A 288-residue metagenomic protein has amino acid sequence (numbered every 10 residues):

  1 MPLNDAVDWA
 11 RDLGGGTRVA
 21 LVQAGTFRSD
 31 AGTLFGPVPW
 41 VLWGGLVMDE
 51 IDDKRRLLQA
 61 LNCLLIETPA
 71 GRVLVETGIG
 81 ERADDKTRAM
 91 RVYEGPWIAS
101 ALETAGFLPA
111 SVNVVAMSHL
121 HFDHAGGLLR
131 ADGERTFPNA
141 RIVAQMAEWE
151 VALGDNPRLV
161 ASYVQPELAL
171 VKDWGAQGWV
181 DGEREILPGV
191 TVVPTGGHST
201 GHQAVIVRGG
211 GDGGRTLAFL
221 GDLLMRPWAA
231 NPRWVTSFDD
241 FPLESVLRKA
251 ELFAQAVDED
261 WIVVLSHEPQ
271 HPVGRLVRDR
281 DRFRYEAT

Functional and structural regions predicted by a protein language model:
M1-E103, S111-V114, G214-G221: Metallo-beta-lactamase
L3, D8, Y93-F107, S111 (+3 more regions): Metallo-beta-lactamase
A20-V22, A116, V143, G178-V180 (+3 more regions): Hydrophobic/aromatic beta-strand patches that form the interior of the parallel beta-sheet core in alpha/beta enzyme
A24-T26, T77-G80, L120, A147-E148 (+4 more regions): Active-site metal-binding loops of divalent metal-dependent hydrolases
N62-L65, H202-V207: Short acidic loop-to-beta-strand element that houses the catalytic metal-binding Asp/Glu of nuclease active sites
R88-R91, G126-T136, R275-L276: Metal-dependent catalytic neighborhoods of phosphoester/phosphodiester hydrolases
A89-P96, S100, G213-T288: Cap/insert and terminal regions of metallo-dependent hydrolase folds
V112-D123: Metallo-beta-lactamase
